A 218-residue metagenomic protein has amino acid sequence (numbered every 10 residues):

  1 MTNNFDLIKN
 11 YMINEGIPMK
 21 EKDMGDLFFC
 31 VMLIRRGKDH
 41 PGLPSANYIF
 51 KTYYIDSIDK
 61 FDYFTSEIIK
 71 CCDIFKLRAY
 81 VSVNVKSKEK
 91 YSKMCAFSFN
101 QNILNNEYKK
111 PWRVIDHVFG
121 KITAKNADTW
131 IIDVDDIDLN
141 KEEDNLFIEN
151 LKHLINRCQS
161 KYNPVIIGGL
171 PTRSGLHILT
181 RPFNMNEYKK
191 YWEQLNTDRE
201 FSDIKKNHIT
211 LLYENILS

Functional and structural regions predicted by a protein language model:
M1-T172, F183-Y191, T210-S218: Signature for HUH/AEP ssDNA processing cores
L179-R181: Short hydrophobic/aromatic beta-strand micro-patches that form the beta-sheet surface supporting nucleotide- or nucleic
N196-S218: Flexible helix-coil linker/hinge segments at domain or subdomain boundaries
